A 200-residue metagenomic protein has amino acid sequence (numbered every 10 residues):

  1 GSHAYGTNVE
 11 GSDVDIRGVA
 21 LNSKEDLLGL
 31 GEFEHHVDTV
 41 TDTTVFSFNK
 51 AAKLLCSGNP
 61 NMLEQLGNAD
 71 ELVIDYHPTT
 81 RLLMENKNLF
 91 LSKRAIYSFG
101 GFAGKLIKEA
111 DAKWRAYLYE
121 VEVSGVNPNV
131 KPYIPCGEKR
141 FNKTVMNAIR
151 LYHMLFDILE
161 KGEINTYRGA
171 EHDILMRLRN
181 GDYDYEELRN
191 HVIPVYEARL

Functional and structural regions predicted by a protein language model:
G1, Y5-D38, A148: Catalytic metal-binding acidic patch
N8-G11, L28-L30, M62-Q65, A69 (+2 more regions): General "foldedness" signal
G18, K24, N59, F156-L159: A generic secondary-structure signal for well-formed alpha-helical elements
D38-F156, T166-G169, D173-M176: Conserved NTP/Mg2+-binding pocket subregion across the NTase superfamily
I149-L200: An amphipathic alpha-helical core segment
